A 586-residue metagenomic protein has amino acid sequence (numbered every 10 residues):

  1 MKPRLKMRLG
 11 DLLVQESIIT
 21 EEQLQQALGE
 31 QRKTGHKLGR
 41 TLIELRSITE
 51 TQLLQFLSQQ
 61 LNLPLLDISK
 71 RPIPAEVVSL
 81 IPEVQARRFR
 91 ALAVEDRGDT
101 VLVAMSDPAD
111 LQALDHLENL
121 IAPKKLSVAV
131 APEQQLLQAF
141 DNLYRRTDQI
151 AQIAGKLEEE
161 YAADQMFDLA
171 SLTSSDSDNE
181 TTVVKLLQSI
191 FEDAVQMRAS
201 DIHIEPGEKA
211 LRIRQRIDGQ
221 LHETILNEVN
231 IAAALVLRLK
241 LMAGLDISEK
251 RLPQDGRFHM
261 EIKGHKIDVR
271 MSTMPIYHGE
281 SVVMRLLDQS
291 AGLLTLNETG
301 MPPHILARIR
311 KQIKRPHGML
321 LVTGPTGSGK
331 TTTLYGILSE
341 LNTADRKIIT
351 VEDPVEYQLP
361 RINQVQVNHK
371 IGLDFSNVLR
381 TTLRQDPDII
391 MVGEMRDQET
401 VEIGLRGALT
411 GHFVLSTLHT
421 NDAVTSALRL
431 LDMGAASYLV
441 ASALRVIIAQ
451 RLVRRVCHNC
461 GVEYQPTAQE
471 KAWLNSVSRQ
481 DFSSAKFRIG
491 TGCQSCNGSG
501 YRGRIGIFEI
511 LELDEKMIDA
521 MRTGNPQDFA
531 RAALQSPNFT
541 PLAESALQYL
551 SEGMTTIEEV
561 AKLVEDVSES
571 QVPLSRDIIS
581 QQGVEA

Functional and structural regions predicted by a protein language model:
M1-L38, I43-Q60: An alpha-helical, amphipathic repeat domain used for nucleic-acid recognition, typified by the mTERF helical solenoid
P3-R4, V14, R32, S47 (+5 more regions): Ordered, soluble secondary-structure elements with a strong preference for glycine-centered loop motifs and nearby
R8, K37, Q52-I68, V84-R87 (+8 more regions): Core recognition of P-loop NTPase motor domains used across DNA-transaction enzymes
Q15, G39-K124, Q254-M274: Polyanionic, low-complexity intrinsically disordered segments
T20-Q25, E50-T51, K125-V128, Y438-L439 (+2 more regions): Short, surface-exposed acidic
L102-Q149, G300-I313: Short glycine/Trp-rich loop-beta-loop segment that forms part of the substrate-binding cleft
E133-S189, M197, I578: Charged, low-hydrophobicity low-complexity segments
D176-D193, M197-A586: Short, flexible helix-loop junctions that flank or precede catalytic/ligand sites
